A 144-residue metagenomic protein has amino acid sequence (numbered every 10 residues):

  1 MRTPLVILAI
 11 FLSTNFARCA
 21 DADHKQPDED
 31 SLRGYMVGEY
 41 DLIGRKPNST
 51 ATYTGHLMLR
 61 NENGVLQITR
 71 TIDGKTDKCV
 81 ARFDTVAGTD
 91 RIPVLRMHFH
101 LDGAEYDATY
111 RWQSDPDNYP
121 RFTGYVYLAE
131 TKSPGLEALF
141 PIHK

Functional and structural regions predicted by a protein language model:
M1-P4: Positively charged n-region of N-terminal signal peptides that target proteins for export
V6-N15: Bacterial N-terminal signal peptides
F16-D21: Sec/Tat signal peptide C-region and signal peptidase I cleavage site
A22-K144: Central antiparallel beta-sheet cores of small beta-barrel/beta-sandwich binding domains
